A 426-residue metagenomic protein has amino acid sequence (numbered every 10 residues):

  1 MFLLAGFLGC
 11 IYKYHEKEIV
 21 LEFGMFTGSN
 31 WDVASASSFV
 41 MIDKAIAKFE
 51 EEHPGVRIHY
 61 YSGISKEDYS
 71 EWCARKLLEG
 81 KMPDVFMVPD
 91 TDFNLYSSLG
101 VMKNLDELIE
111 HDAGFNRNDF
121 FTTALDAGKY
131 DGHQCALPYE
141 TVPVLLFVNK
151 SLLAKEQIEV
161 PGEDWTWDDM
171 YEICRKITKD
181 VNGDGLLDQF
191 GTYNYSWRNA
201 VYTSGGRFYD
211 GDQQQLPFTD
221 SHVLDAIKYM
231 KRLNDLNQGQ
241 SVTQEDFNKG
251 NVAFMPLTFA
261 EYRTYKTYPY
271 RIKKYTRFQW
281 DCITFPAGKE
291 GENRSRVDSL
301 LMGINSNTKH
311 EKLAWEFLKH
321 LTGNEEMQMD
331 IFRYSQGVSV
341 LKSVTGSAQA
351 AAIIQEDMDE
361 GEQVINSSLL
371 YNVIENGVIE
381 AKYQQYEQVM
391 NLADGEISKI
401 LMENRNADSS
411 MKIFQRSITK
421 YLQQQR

Functional and structural regions predicted by a protein language model:
M1-L95, L99, K289, N404-R426: Conserved N-terminal structural module of periplasmic/extracytoplasmic solute-binding proteins
M25, D235, I272-K342, V378-I379: Extracytoplasmic/periplasmic substrate-recognition and gating elements
I64, V88-P143, R277-P286, E362: Hinge/lid segment of periplasmic solute-binding proteins
D84-M87, A253-T258, R263-Y265, T276: Paired acidic/hydrophobic, glycine-rich loop segments that form the ligand-binding mouth/hinge of periplasmic-binding
D106-F120, E163, N182-F190, G206-D225 (+4 more regions): Short, solvent-exposed loop/beta-turn-alpha elements that line the ligand-binding surface or hinge of extracytoplasmic
Y130-Y139, V144, D168-L216, V252-F254: Extracytoplasmic/periplasmic solute-binding protein
I173-C174, D212-S241, F285: Glycine-centered hinge/linker elements that transmit conformational signals in sensory and ligand-binding systems
F332-G395, K399: Long, aromatic- and glycine/proline-rich binding clefts that accommodate carbohydrate-like moieties
